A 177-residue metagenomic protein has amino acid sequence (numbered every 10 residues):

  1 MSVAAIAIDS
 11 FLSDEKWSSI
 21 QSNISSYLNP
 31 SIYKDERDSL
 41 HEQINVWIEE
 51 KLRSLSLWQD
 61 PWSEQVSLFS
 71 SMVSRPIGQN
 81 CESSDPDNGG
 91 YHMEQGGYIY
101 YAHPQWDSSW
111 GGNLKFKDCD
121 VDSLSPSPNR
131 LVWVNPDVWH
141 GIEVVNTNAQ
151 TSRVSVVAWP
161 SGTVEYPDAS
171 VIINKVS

Functional and structural regions predicted by a protein language model:
M1-F69, N80: Non-heme Fe(II)/2-oxoglutarate
L57-V176: Catalytic core of non-heme Fe(II) oxygenases with the double-stranded beta-helix
